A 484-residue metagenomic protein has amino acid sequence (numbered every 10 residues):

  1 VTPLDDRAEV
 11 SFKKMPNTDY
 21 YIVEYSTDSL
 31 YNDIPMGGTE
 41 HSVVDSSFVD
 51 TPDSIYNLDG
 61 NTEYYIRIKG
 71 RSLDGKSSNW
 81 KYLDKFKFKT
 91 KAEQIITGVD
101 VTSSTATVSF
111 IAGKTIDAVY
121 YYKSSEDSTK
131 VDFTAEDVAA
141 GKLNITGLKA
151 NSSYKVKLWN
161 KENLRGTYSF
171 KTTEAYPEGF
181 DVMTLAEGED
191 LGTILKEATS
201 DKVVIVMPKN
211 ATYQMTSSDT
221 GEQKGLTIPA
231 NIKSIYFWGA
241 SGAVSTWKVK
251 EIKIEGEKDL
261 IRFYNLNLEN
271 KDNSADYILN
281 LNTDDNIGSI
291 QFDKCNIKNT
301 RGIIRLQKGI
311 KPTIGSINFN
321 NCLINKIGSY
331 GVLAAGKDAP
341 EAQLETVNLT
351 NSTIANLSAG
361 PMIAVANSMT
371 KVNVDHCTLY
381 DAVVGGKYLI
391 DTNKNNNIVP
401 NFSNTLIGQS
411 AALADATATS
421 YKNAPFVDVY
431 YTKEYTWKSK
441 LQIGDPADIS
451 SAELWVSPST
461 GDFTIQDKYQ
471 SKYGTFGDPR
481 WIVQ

Functional and structural regions predicted by a protein language model:
V1, K89-V99: Proline-enriched interdomain boundary motifs that mark the N-terminal boundary and often initiate the first structured
V1-S11, M15, D74-F86: Bacterial Sec-dependent N-terminal signal peptides
D6-T18, T105-I116: Conserved aromatic anchor
I22-D59, Y121-K149: Recognizes extended acidic, P/S/T-rich segments that occur within or adjacent to Ig-like beta-sandwich modules
G60, R71-E93, A150, K161-E178: Extracellular fibronectin type III
E174-T220, Y469-T475, R480-W481: Acidic Gly/Asp/Thr-rich repetitive segments characteristic of extracellular carbohydrate-active and adhesion proteins
G221, L226-P229, S234-I235, G239-D462 (+1 more regions): Extracellular beta-rich repeat passengers
